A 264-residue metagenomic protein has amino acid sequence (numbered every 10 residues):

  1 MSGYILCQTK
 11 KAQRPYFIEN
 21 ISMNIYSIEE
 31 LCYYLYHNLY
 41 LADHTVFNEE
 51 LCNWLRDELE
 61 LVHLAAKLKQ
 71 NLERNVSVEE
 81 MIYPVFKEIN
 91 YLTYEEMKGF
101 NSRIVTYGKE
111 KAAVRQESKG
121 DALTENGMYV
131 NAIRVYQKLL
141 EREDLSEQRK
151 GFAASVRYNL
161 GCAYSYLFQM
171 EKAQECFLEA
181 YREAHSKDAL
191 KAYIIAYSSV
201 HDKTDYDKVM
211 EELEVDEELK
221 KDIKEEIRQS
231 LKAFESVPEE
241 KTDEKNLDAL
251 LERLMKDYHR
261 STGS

Functional and structural regions predicted by a protein language model:
M1-A112: Long, contiguous interaction/recruitment modules in multidomain scaffold/adaptor proteins
R103-T106, E141-G151: Flexible helix-coil transition and linker loops at the boundaries of alpha-helical arrays
